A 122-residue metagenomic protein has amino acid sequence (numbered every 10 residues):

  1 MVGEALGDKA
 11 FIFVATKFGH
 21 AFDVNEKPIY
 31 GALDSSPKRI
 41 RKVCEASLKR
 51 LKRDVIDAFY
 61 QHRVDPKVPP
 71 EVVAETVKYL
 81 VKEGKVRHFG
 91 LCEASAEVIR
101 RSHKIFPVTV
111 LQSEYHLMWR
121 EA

Functional and structural regions predicted by a protein language model:
M1, F18, C92-S95: Short, solvent-exposed turn/loop segments enriched in Gly/Ser/Thr/Pro and often Arg
M1-K9, R63-E71: Glycine-rich, proline-tolerant flexible connector loops at the mouths of alpha/beta enzymes
V2, V14, S47, I56 (+3 more regions): Conserved, mostly hydrophobic/aromatic
G3-F13, L48-K52, V81, R100-F106: Acidic (Asp/Glu)-rich catalytic clusters
A15-G31, V55-Y60: N-terminal small/glycine-rich loop or linker at the start of catalytic domains across soluble metabolic enzymes
E26-R41, H62-K67: Active-site mouth loops of central-metabolism enzymes
L33-K52, S95-R101: Short, acidic/polar
V64, V68-A122: Beta/alpha (TIM)-barrel catalytic core signal, keyed to glycine-rich beta->alpha loops juxtaposed to Asp/Glu that bind
